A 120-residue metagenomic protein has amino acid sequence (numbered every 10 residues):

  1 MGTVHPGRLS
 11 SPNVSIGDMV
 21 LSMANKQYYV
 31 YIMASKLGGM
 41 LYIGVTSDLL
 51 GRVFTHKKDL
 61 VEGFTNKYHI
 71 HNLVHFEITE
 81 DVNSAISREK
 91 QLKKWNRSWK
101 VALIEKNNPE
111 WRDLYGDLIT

Functional and structural regions predicted by a protein language model:
M1-E62, N66-I78, N83-K90, N107-P109 (+1 more regions): GIY-YIG nuclease catalytic motif and its immediate N-terminal context
K90-I104: Short arginine-rich
